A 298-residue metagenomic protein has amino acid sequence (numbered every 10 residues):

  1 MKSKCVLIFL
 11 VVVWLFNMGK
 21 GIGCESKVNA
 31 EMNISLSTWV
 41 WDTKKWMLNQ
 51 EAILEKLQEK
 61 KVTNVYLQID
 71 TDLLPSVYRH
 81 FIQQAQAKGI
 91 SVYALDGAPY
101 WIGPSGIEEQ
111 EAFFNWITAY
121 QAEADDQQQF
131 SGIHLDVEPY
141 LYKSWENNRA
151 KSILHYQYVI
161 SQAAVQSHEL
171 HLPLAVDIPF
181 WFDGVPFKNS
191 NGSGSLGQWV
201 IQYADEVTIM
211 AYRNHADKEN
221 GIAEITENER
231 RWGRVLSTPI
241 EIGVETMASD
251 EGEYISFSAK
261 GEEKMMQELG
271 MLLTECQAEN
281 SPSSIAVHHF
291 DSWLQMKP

Functional and structural regions predicted by a protein language model:
C24-K60, V176-F180, I285-S292: Boundary/entry segment of secreted carbohydrate-active catalytic domains
I34-V40, V65-L67, V92-L95, I133-L135 (+4 more regions): Hydrophobic faces of well-ordered beta-strands that scaffold small-molecule active sites in alpha/beta enzyme cores
W39-W41, Y93-Y100, Y156-S193, T238-S249: Aromatic-lined carbohydrate-recognition surfaces of secreted/lumenal glycan-active proteins
T43-Q58, E108-A124, K188-V200, E263-C276: Short, acidic/polar
K45-W46, D70-H155, E262-M266: Substrate-binding cleft of extracellular glycoside hydrolase catalytic domains
N49-D72, D126-Q129, E206: Catalytic domains of carbohydrate-active enzymes, especially glycoside hydrolases
V62, L67, G192-I222: Aromatic- and acid-rich polysaccharide-binding/catalytic face of secreted or lumenal carbohydrate-active enzymes
Y212-H215, L236-P298: Substrate-binding cleft of secreted/luminal carbohydrate-active enzymes
